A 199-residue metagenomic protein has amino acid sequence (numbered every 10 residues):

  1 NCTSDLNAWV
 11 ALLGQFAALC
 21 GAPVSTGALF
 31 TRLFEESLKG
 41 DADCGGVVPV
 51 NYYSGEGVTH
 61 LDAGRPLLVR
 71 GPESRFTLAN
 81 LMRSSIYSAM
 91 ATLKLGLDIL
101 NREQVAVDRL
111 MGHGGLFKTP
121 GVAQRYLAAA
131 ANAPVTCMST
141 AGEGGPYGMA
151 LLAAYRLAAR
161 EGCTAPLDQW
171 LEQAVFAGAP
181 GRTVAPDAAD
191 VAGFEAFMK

Functional and structural regions predicted by a protein language model:
N1-K199: Glycine/Thr-rich phosphate-binding loops that ligate phosphate moieties of nucleotide and other phosphorylated ligands
